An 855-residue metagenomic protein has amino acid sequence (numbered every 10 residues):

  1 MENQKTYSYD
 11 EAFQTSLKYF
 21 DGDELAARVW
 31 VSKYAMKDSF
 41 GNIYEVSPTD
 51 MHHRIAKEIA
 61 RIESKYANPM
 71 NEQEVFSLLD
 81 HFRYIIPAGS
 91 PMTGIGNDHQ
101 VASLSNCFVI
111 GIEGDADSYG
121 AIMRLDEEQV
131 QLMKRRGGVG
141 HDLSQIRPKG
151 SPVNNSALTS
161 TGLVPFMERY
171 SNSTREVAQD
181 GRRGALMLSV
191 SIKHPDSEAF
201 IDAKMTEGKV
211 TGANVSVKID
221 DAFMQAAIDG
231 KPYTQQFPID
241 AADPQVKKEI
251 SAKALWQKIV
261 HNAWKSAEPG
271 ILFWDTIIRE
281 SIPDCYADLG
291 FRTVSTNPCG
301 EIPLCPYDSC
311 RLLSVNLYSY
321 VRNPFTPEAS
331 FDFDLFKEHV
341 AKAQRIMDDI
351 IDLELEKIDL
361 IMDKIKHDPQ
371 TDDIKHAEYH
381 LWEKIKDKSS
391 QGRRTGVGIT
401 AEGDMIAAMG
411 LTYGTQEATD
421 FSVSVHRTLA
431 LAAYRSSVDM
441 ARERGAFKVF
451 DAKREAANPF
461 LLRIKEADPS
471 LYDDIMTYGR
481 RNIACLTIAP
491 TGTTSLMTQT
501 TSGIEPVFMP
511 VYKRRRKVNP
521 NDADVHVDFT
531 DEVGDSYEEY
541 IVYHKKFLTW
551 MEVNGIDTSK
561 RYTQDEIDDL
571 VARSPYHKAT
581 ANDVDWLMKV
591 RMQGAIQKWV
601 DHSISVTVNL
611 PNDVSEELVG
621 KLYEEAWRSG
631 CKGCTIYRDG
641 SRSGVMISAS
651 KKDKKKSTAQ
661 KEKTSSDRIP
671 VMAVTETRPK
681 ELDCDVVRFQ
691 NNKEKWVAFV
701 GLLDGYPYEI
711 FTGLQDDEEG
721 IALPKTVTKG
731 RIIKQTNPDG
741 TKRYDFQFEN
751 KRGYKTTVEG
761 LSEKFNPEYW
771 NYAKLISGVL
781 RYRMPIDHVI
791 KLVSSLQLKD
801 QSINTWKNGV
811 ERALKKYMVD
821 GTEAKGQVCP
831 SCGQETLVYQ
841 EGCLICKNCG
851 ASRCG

Functional and structural regions predicted by a protein language model:
M1-M784, H788-L796, N804, V838-Q840 (+1 more regions): Extended catalytic cores of very large enzyme megasubunits
C485, K825-V828: Long, charged, glycine-rich C-terminal linkers/tails
Q797-K816: Domain-level detector for trafficking modules
Y817-G826, E835-Q840: Short, flexible, mixed-charge glycine/proline-rich loop motifs that serve as phosphate/nucleic-acid-contacting
Q827-P830, L844: Cys/His-enriched microdomains
P830-Q834, N848: Short, cysteine/histidine-rich loop/knuckle motifs that typically chelate Zn2+
Q840-C846: Short cysteine/histidine-rich zinc-coordinating motifs and their immediately flanking basic loops
G855: Noncatalytic, beta-rich nucleic-acid-contacting surfaces in large DNA/RNA-processing enzymes
